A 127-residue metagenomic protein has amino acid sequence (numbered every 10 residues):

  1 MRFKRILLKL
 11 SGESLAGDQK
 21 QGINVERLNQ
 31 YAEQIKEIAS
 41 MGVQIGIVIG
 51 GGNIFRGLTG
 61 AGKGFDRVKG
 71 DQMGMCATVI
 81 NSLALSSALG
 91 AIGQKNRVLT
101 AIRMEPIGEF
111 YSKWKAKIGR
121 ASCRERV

Functional and structural regions predicted by a protein language model:
M1-R126: Nucleotide/pyrophosphate-binding catalytic subdomain
